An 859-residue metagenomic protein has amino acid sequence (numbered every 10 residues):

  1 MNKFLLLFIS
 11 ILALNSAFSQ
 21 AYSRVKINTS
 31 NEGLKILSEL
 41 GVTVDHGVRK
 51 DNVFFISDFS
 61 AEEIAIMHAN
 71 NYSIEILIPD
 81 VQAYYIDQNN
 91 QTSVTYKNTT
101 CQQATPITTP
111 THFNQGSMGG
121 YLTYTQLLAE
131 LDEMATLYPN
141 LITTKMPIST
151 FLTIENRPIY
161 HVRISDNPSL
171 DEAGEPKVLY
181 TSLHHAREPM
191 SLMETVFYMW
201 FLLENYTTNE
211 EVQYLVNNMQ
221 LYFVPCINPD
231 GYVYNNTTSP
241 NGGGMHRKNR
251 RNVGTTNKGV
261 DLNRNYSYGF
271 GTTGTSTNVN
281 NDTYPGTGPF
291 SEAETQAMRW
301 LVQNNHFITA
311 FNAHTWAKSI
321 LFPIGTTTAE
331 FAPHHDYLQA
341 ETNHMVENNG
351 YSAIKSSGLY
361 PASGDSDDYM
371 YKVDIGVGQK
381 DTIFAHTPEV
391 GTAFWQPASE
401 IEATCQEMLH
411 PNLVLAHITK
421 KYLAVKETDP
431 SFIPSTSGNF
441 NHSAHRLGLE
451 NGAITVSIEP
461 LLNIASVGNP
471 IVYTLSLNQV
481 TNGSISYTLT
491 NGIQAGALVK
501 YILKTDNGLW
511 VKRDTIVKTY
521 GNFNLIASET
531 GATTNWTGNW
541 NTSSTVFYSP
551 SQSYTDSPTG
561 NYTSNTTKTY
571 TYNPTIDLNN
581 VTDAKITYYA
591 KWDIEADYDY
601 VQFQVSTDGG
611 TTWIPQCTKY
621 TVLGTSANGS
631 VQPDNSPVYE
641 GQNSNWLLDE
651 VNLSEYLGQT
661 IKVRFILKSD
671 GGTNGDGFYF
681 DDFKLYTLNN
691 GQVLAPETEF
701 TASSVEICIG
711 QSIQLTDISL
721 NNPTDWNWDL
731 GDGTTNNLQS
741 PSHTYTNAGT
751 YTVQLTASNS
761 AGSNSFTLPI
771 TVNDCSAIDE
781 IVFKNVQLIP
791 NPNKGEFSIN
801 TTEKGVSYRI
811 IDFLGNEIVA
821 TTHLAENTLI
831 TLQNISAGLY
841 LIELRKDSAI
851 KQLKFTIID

Functional and structural regions predicted by a protein language model:
M1, L5-I11, N15-S19, D725-N727 (+3 more regions): C-terminal outer-membrane/trafficking sorting elements
I27, M219, N236-G438, G452: Metallocarboxypeptidase
L423-I433, N522-T530, N565, Y686-S703 (+4 more regions): Residue-level detector of functionally pivotal "anchor" positions at catalytic/ligand-binding pockets or at interdomain
T488-N522: Terminal connector regions
L489-I493, E655, L730, H743-N747 (+1 more regions): Residue-level recognition of secondary-structure-to-loop junctions
F523-K568, Q616-L647: Extracellular glycan-recognition surfaces and repeat-rich motifs
Y598-Y600, S644-N645, S669-L688: Extracellular carbohydrate recognition
T687-S776, V786-L788: Extracellular/lumenal mature domains of secreted and surface-exposed proteins
